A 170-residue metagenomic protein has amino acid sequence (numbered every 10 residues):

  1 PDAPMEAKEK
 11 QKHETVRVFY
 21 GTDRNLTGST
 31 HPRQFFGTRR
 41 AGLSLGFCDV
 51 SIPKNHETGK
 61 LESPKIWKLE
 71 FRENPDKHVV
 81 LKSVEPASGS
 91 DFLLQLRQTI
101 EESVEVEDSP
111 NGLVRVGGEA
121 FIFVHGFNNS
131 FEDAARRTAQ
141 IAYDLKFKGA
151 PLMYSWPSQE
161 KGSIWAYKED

Functional and structural regions predicted by a protein language model:
P1-L152, G162-I164: Flexible, membrane-associating and regulatory peripheral segments of lipid-active enzymes
S155-D170: Cap/lid segment of the alpha/beta-hydrolase catalytic domain
